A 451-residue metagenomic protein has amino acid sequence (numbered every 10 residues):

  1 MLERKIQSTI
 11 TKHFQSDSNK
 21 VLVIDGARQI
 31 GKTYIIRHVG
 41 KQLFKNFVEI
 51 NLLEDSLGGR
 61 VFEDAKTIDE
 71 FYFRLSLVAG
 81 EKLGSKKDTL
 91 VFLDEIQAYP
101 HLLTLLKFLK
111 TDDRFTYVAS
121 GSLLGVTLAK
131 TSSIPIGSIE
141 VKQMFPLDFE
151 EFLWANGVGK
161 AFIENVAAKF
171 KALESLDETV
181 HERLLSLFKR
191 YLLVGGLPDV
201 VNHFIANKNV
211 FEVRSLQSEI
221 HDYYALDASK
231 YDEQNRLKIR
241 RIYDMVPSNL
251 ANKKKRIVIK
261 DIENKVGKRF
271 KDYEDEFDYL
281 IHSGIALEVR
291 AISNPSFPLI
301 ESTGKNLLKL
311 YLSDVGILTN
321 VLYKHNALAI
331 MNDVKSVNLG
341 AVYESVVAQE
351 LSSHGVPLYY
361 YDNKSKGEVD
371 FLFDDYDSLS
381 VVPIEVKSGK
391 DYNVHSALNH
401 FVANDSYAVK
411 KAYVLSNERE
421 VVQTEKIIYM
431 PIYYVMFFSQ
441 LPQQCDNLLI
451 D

Functional and structural regions predicted by a protein language model:
M1-Q15: N-terminal pre-Walker A segment at the start of P-loop NTPase domains
I24: Hydrophobic anchor at the beta1->P-loop junction of P-loop NTPases
K32: Conserved lysine of the Walker
I35, V39: Hydrophobic positions on the alpha1 helix immediately C-terminal to the Walker A/P-loop
T116-S122, Q143: Structural recognition of the conserved hydrophobic beta-strand(s) that form the central parallel beta-sheet of P-loop
A129-N252: Interdomain motor-coupling "hinge/lid" segment immediately C-terminal to the ATP-binding subdomain of NTP-driven enzymes
N202-Y376: Accessory nucleic acid-recognition modules appended to NTPase machines
E418-D451: Domain-level recognition of nuclease-like catalytic cores that cleave nucleotide substrates
